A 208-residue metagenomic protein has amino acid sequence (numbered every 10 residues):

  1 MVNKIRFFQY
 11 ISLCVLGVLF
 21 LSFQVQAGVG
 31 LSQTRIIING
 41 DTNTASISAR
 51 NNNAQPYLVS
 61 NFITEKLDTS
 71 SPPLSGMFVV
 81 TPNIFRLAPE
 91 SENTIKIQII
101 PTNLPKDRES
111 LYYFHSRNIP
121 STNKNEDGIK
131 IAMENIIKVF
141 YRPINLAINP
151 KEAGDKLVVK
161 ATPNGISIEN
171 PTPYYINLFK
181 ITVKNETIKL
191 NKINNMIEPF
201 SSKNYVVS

Functional and structural regions predicted by a protein language model:
V2-S12: Bacterial N-terminal signal peptides that target proteins for export
S22-Q24: N-terminal signal peptide c-region/cleavage motif recognized by signal peptidases
A27-R50, I148-A161, N194: Beta-sheet-dominated interaction scaffolds and their linkers
A45-N51, E90, I97, Y112-R117 (+1 more regions): Buried hydrophobic-core signal for structured, non-transmembrane domains
N52, T64-K66, E92, Q98-T102 (+4 more regions): Solvent-exposed coil/turn segments that connect beta secondary-structure elements in extracytoplasmic/periplasmic
N53-P72, T172-I188: Short acidic, flexible loop segments centered on an aromatic residue
P72-N103, E186-S208: Intrinsically disordered, low-complexity Pro/Gly/Ser/Thr-rich segments with frequent PxxP/GP/PP motifs and embedded
T102-L146: Terminal connector regions
